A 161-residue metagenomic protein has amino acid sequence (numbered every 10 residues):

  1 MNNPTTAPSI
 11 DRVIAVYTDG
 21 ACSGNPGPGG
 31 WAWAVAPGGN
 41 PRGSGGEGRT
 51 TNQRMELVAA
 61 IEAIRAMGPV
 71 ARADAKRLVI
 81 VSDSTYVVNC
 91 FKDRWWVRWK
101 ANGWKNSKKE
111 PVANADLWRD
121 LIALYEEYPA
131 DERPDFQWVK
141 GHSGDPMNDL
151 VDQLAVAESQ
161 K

Functional and structural regions predicted by a protein language model:
N2-R54, R65-P69, F91, Q153 (+1 more regions): RNase H-like nuclease fold core
A21-N25, I61-L150, L154: RNase H catalytic domain
E56, A60: Short, conserved alpha-helix that lines the donor NDP-sugar binding/gating region of sugar-transfer enzymes
